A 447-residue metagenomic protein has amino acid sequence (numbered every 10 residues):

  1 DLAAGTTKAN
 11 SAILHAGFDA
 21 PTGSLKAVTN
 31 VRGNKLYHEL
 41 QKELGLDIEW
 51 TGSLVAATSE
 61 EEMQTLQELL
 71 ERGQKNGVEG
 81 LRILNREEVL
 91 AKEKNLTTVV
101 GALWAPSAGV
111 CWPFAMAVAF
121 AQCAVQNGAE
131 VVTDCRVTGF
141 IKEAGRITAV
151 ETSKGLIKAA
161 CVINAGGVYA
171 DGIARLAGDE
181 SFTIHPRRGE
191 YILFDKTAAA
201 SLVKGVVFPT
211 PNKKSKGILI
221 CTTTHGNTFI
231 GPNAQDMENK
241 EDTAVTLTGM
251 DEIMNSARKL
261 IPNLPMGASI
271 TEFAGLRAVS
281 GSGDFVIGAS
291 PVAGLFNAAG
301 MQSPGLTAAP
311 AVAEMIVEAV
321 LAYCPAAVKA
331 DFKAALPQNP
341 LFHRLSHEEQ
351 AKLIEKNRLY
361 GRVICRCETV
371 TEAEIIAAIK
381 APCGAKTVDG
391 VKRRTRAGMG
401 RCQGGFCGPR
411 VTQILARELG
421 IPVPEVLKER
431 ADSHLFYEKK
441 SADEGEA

Functional and structural regions predicted by a protein language model:
D1-A9: Glycine-rich FAD pyrophosphate-binding loop
A12-K92, G217-I218: Dinucleotide-binding Rossmann-like beta1-alpha1 core, especially the glycine-rich loop that anchors the ADP
P21-T22, V28-V31, A56-T65, W104-V125 (+4 more regions): Short beta-strand to alpha-helix junction loop
L103-C161, Y169: Helical element adjacent to the flavin cofactor pocket in flavoenzyme catalytic cores
P113, A119, S215, T224-H225 (+4 more regions): C-terminal catalytic lobe of FAD-dependent flavoproteins
F140-G231, Q235-T246, N255, L264 (+1 more regions): Flavin-dependent oxidoreductases
E241, T371-P382, G405-V423: Iron-sulfur (Fe-S) cluster-binding segments and ferredoxin-like electron-carrier domains, especially [2Fe-2S]
C365-C367, C402, C407: Short cysteine clusters
